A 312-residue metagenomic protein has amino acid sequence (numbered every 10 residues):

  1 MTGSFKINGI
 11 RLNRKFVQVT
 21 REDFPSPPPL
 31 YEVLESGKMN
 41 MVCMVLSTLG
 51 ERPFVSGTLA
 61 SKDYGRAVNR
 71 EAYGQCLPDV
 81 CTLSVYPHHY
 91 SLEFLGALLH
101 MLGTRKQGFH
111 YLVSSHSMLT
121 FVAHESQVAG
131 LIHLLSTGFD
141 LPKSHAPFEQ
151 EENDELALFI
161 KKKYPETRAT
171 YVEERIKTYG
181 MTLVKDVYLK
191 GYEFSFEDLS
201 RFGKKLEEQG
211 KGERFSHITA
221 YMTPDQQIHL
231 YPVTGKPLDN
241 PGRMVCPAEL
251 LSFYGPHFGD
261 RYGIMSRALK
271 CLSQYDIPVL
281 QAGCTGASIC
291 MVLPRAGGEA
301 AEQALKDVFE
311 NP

Functional and structural regions predicted by a protein language model:
M1-P312: A conserved regulatory-domain signal marking ACT and ACT-like small-molecule sensing domains and adjacent regulatory
